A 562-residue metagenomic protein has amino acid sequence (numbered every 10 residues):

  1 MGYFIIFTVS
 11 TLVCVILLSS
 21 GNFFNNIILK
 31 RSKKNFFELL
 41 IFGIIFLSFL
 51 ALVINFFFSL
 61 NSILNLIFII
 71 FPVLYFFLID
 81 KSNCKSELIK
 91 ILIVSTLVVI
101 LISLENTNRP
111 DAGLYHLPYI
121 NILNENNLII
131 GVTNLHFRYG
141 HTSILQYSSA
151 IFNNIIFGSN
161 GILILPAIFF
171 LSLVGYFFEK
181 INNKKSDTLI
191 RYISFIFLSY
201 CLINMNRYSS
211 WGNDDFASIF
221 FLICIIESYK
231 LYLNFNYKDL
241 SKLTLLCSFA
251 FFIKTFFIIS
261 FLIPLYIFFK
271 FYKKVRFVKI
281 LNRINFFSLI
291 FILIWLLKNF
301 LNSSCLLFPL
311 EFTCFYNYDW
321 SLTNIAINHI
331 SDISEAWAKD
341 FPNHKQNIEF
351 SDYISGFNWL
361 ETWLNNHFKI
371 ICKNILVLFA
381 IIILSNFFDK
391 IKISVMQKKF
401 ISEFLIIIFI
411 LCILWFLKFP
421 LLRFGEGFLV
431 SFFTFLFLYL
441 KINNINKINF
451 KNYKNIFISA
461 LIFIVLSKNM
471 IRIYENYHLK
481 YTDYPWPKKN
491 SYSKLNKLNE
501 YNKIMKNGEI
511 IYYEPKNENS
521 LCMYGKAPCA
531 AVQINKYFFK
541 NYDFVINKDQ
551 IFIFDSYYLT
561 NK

Functional and structural regions predicted by a protein language model:
M1-C84: Membrane-embedded, hydrophobic transmembrane alpha-helices
S19, F23, V73-Y75, A167-K184 (+1 more regions): Hydrophobic, aromatic-rich transmembrane alpha-helices and their immediate juxtamembrane boundary segments
L50-N55, M205, D239-T255, I259-Y266 (+3 more regions): Membrane-interface alpha helices of multi-pass inner-membrane proteins
V73-C84, S260-L289: Perimembrane helix-loop-helix junctions
I100-R191, Y208-S210: Active-site lumenal/periplasmic loops and adjacent helix-entry segments of GT-C-fold, multi-pass membrane
L104-T107, S148, N282-K369, I471: Membrane-lumen/periplasm interface segments of specific transmembrane helices in polyprenyl phosphate-linked
N183, F221-D239: Membrane-interface transmembrane helices that cradle and orient dolichyl/undecaprenyl
Y316-F350, K454-K562: Intrinsically disordered, polar/acidic, low-complexity terminal segments
